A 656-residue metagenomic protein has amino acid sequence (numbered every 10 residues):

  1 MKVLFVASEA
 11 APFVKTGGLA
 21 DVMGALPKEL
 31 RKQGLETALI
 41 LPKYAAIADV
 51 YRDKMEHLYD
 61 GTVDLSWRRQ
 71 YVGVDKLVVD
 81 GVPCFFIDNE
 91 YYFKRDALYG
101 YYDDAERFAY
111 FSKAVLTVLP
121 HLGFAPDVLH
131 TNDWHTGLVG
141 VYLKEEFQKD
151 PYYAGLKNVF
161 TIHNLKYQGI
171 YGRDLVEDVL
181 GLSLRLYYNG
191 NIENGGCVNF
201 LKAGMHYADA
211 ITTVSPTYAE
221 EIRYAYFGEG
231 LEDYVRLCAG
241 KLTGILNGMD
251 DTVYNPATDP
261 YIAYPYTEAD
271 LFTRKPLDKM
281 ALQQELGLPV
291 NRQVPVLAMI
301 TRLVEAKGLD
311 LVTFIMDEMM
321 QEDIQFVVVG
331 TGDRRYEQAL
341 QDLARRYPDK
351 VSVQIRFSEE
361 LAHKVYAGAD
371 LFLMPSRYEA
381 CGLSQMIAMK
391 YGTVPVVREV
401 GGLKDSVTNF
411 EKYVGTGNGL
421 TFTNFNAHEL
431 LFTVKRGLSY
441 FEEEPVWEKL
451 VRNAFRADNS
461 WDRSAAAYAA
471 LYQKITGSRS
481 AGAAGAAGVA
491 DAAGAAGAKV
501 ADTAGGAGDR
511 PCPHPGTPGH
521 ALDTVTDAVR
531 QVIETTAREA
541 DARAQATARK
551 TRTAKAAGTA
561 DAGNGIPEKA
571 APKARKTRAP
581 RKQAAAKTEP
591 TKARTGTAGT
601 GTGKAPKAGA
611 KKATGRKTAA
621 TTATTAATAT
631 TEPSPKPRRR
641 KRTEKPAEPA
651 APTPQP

Functional and structural regions predicted by a protein language model:
M1-G485, D502-R543, A548-R549, P637-K641: Catalytic cores of nucleotide-sugar-dependent glycosyltransferases that transfer UDP/GDP/TDP-activated
G485, V489-A490, G494-T503, P511 (+2 more regions): Intrinsically disordered, polybasic Lys/Arg-rich low-complexity tracts
